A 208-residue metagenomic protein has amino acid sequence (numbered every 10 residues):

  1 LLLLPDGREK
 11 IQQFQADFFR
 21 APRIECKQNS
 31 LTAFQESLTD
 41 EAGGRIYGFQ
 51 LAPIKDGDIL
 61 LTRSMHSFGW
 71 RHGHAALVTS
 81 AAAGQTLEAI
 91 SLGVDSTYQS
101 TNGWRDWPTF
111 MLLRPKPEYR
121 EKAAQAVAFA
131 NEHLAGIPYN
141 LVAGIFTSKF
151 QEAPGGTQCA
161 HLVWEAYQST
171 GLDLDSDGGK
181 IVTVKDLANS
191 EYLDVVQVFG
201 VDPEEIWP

Functional and structural regions predicted by a protein language model:
L1-E88: N-terminal accessory segments that precede or flank the first globular/catalytic domain
L4-S37, F150-P208: Activation targets extended, charge/polar-rich intrinsically disordered C-terminal tails
I54-P117, V142-P154: Glycine-rich catalytic cores of cysteine/serine-nucleophile enzymes that process amide/ester linkages in cell-envelope
T86, T109-F110, A123, V127 (+1 more regions): A residue-level signal for beta-strand positions that form part of recognition/binding surfaces within mature
V94, Q99, E121, Q125 (+1 more regions): Boundary regions of SH3-family modules and the immediately adjacent low-complexity/disordered segments in eukaryotic
L113-G178: Active-site nucleophile-His-acid catalytic modules used for acyl/amide transfer and hydrolysis across diverse enzymes
